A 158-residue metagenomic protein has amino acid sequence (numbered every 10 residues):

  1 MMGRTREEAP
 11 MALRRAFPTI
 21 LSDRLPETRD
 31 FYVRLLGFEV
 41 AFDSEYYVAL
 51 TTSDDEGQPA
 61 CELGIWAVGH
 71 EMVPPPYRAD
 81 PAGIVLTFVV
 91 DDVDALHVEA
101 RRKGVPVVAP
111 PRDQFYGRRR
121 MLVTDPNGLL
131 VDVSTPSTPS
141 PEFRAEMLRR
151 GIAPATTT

Functional and structural regions predicted by a protein language model:
M2-F17, E39-F88, H97-T124, T135-T158: Vicinal oxygen chelate
T19, T28, V90: Ser/Thr-centric signal marking residues that sit in or immediately flank functional binding/regulatory motifs
S22-R24, F115: Conserved beta-strand-loop-alpha-helix junction that forms the acyl-donor binding cleft
R24-L25, D91-V93: Helix N-cap motif at beta-to-alpha junctions
T28-V33, A100, G128: Conserved active-site tyrosine of GNAT-family acetyltransferases
